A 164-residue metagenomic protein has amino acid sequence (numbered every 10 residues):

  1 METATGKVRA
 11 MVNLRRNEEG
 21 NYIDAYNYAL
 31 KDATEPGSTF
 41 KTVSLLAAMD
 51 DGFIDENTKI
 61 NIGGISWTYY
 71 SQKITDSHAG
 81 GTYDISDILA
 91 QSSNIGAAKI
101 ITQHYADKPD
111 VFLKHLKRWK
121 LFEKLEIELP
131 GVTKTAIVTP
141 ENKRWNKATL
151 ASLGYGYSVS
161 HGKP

Functional and structural regions predicted by a protein language model:
M1-D32, L46-P164: Beta-lactam-recognizing serine transpeptidase/beta-lactamase-like catalytic domain environment
